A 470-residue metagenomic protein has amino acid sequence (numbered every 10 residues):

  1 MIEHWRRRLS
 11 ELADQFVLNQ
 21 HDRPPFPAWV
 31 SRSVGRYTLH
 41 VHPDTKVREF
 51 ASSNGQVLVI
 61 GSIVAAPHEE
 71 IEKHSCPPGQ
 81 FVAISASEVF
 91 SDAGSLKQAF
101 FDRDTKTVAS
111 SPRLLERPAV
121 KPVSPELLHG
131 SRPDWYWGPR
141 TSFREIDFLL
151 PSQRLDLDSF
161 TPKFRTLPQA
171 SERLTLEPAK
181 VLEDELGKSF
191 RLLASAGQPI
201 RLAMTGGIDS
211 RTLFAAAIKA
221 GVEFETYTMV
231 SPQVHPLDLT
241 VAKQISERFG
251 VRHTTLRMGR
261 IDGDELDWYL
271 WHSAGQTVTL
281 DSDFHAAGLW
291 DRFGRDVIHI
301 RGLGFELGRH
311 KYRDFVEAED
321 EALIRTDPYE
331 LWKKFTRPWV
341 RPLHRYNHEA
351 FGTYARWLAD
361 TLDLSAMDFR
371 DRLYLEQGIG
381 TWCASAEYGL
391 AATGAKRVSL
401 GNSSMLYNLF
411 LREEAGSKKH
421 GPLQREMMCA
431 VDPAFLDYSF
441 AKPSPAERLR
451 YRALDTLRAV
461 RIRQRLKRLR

Functional and structural regions predicted by a protein language model:
M1-M204, I208-M258: Cysteine-centered catalytic environments shared across enzyme families
R154, Y374-E387: Core structural elements
P168-A366, A386-F440, L449-A459: ATP-dependent adenylate-handling active sites, centered on carboxylate activation for C-N bond formation
L364-G378: Bilobed periplasmic-binding protein-like "clamshell/Venus-flytrap" ligand-binding domains
V460-R470: Acidic, carboxylate-rich catalytic segments that either coordinate divalent cations
